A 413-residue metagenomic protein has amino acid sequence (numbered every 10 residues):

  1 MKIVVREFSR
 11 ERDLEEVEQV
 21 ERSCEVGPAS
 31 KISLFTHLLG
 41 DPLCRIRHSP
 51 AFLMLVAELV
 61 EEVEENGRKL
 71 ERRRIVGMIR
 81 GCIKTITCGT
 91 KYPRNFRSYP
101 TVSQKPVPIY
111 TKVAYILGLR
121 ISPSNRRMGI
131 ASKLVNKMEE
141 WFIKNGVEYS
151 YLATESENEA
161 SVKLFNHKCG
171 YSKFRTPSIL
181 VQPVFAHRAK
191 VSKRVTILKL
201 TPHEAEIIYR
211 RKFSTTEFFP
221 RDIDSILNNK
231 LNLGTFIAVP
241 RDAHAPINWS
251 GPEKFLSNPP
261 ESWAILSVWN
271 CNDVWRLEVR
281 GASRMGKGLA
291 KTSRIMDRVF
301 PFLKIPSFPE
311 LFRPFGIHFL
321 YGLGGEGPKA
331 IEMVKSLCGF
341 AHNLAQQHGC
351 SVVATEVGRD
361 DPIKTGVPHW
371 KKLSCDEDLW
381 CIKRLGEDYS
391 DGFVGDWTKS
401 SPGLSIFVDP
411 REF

Functional and structural regions predicted by a protein language model:
L14-R22, V26-M54, T111, N166-F319: Amide-forming acyltransferase catalytic core, primarily the GNAT-like/NAT-type and related acyltransferase folds
A57, G81, I121, L266-V268: GNAT/GCN5-related N-acetyltransferase fold signature
V63-E64, E71-G77, A160, P260-S262: Glycine-rich acetyl-CoA-binding "A-motif" of GNAT/NAT acetyltransferases
T85-N95, Q104-I116, P309-L320: A conserved beta-turn-beta hairpin within the catalytic core of GNAT-like acetyltransferases that forms part
A114, F142-E157, P177, Q346-R359: Conserved GNAT acetyl-CoA-binding A-motif
I121, R127-W141, H167, K329-N343: Conserved acetyl-CoA-binding loop-helix of GNAT-fold acetyltransferases
K144, S156-S178, R359-W380: Conserved active-site alpha-helix within GNAT-family acetyltransferase domains
H342, H348-F413: C-terminal functional modules
